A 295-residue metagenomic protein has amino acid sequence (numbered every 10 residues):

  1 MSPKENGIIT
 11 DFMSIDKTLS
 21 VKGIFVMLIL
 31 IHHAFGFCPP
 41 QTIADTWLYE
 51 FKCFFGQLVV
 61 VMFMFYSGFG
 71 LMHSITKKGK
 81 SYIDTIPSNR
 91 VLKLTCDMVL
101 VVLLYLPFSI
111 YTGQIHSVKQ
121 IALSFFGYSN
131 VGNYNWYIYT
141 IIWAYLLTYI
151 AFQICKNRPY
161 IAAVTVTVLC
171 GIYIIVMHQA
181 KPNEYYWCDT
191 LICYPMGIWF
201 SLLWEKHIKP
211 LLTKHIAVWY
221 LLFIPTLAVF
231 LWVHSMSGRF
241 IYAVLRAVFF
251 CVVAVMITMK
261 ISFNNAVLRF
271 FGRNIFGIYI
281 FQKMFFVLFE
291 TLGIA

Functional and structural regions predicted by a protein language model:
M1-G171, F270, N274, A295: Membrane-cytosol interface segments of multi-pass membrane proteins, especially ER/Golgi lipid-handling enzymes
E5-I8, Y173-I198, L202-Y279, M284-A295: Alpha-helical transmembrane segments and terminal signal-anchor/GPI-anchor hydrophobic tails, characterized by long
